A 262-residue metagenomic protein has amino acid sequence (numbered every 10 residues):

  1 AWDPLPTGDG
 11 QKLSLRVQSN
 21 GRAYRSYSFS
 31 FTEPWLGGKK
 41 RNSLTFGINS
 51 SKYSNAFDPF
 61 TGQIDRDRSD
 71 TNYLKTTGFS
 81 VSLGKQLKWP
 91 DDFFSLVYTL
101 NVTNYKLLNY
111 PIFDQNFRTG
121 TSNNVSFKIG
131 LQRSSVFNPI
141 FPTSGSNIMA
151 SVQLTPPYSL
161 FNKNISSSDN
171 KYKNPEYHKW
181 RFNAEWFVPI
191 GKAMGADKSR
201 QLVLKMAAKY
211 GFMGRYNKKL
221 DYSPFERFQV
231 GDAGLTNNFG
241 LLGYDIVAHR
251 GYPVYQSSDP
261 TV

Functional and structural regions predicted by a protein language model:
A1, F113-V262: C-terminal outer-membrane beta-barrel translocator/porin domains of Gram-negative envelope proteins and their
A1-F141, S146-I148, V247, Y255-P260: Gram-negative/organellar outer-membrane beta-barrel architecture
